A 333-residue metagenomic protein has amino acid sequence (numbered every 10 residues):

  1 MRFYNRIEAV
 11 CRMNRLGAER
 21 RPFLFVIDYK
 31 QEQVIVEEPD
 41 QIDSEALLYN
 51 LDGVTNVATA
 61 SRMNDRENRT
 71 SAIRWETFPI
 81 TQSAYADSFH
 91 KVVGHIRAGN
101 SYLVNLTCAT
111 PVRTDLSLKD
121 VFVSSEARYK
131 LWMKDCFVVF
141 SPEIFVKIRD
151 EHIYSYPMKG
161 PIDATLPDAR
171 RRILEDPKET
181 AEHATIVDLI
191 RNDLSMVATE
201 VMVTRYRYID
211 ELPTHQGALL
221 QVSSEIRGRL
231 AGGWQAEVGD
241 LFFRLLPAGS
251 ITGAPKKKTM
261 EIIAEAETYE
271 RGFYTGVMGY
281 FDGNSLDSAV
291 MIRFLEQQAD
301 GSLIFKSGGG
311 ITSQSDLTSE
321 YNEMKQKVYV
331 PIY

Functional and structural regions predicted by a protein language model:
M1-Y333: Extended alpha-helical targeting/anchoring segments, especially N-terminal organellar/secretory targeting helices
